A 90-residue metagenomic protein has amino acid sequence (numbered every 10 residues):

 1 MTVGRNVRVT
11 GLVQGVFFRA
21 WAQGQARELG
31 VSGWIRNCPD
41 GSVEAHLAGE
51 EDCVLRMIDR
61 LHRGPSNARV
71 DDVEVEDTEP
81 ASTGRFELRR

Functional and structural regions predicted by a protein language model:
M1-R90: Intrinsically disordered, low-complexity, mixed-charge
